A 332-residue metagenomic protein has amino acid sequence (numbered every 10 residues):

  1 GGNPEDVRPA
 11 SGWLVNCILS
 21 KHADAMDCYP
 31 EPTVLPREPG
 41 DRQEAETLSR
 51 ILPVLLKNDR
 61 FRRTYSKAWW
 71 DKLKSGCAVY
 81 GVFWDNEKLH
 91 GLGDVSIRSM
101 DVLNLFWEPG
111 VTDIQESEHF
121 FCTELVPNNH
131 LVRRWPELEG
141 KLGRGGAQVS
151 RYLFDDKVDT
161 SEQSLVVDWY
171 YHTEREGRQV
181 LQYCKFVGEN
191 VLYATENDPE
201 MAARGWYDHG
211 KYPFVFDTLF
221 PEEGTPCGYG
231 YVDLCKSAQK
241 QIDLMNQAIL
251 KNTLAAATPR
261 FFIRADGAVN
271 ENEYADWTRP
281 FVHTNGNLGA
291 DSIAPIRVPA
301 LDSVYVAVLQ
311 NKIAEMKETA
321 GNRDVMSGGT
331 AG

Functional and structural regions predicted by a protein language model:
G1-G332: Extended alpha-helical, oligomerization-prone segments that build pores/tubes and scaffolds
